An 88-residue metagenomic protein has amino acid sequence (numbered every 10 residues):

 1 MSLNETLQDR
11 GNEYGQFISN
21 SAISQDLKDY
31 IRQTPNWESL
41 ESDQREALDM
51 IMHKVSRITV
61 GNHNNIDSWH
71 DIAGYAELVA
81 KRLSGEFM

Functional and structural regions predicted by a protein language model:
M1-M88: Intrinsically disordered, low-complexity regulatory regions that flank transcription factor DNA-binding cores
